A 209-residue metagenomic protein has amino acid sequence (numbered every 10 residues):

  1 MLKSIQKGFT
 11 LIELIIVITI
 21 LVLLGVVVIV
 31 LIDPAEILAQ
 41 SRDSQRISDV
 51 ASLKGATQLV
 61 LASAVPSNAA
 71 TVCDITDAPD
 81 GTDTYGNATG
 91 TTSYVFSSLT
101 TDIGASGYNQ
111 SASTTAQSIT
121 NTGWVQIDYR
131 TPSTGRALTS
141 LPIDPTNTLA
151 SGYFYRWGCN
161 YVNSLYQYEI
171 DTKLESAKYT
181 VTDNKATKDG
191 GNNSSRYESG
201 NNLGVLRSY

Functional and structural regions predicted by a protein language model:
M1-F9: N-terminal leader/signal peptides at the extreme start of proteins
F9-T19: N-terminal signal-anchor/signal peptide hydrophobic helix marking the start of the first transmembrane segment
L21-S41: C-terminal juxtamembrane segment of a hydrophobic transmembrane alpha-helix
A39-S67: Membrane-proximal N-terminal amphipathic helix
V60-T134: Short, glycine/small-hydrophobic-rich surface segments
Q126-A150: Internal low-complexity, small-residue/proline-rich segments
A150-V162: Short, surface-exposed beta-strand/loop micro-motifs that present aromatic residues
Y161-Y209: Short, surface-exposed interaction loops/tails
